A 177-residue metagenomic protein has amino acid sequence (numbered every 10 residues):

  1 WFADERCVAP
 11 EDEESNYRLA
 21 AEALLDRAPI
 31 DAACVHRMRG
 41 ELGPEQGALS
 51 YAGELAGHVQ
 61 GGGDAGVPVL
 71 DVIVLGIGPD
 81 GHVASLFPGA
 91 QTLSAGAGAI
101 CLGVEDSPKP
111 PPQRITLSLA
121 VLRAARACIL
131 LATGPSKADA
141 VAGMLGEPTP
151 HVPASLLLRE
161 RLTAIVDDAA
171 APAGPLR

Functional and structural regions predicted by a protein language model:
W1-D71: Ligand-binding beta-strand-loop-alpha-helix segment within the catalytic cores of soluble metabolic enzymes
R6, I77-H82, P135-S136, A170: Short glycine-rich anion-binding loops that position phosphate/pyrophosphate groups of nucleotides and phosphorylated
N16-E22, P88-A97, G146: A glycine- and small-aliphatic-rich helix-loop capping segment at beta-alpha/alpha-beta transitions that lines
A28-P29, D64-P68, L75, P79 (+3 more regions): Solvent-exposed alpha-helices and their adjacent loops that cap or buttress functional pockets in soluble metabolic
C34-H36, D71-I73, A99-I100, A127-L130 (+1 more regions): Structural motif
A48-L49, A84-G89, A140-M144, L176: A short secondary-structure junction signal
V72-A120: Class I SAM-dependent methyltransferase SAM-binding "motif I" and its flanking Rossmann-like core
A120, A124-R177: ATP/nucleoside-binding phosphotransfer catalytic cores, i.e., glycine-rich phosphate-binding loops
